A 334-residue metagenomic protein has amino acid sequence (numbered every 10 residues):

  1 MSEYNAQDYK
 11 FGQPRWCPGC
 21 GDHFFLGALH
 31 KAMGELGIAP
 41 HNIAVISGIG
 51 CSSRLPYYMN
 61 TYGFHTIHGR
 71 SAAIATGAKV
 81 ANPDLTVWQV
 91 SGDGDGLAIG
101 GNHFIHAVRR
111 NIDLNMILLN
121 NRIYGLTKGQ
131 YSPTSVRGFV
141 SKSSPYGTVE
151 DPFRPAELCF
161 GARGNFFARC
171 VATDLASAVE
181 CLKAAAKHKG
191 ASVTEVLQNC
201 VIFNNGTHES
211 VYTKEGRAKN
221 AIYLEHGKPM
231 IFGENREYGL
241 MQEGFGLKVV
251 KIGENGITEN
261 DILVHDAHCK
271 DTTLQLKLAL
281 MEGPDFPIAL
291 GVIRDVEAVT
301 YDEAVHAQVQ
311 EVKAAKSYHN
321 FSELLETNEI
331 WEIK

Functional and structural regions predicted by a protein language model:
S2, F11-G12, I202-K334: Flexible, low-complexity linker and terminal segments
E3-Y4, D84, S132-A185: Conserved thiamine diphosphate
A6-I67: Active-site diphosphate/adenylate-binding microenvironment
G12, A39-I43, A81-V87, R109-N115 (+4 more regions): Short coil/turn connectors at secondary-structure junctions
I49-C51, N121-I123, D174, L197-I202 (+1 more regions): Glycine-rich beta-alpha junction loops
I49-G125: Thiamine diphosphate
A168-Y223: ATP/pyrophosphate-binding catalytic subdomain of soluble kinases
